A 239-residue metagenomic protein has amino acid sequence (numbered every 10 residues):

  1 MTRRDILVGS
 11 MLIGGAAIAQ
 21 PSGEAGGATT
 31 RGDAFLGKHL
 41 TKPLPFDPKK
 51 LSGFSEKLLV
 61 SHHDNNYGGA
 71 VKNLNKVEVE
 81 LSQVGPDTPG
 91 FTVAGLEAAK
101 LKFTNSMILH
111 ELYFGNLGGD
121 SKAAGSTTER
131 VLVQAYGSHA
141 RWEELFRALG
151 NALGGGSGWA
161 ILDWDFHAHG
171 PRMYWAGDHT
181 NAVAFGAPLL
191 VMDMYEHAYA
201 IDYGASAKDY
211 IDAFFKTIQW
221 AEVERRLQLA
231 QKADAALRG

Functional and structural regions predicted by a protein language model:
M1-G14: N-terminal secretory signal peptides and thylakoid transit peptides that target proteins across membranes
G14, A70-L81, E111, G115 (+5 more regions): A generic secondary-structure signal for well-formed alpha-helical elements
I18-G53: C-terminal segment of N-terminal export signals and the immediately downstream linker at the start of the mature
R31-K38, P43, D64-N65, K76-V84 (+2 more regions): All-alpha RGS (Regulator of G-protein Signaling) helical domain and cognate RGS-like helical scaffolds
L58-K72: Structured secondary-structure scaffolds
G68-G69, S106-F114, D193-I201: Histidine-centered catalytic micro-motifs
G150-A221: An amphipathic alpha-helical core segment
D209-G239: N-terminal targeting pre-sequences for secretion and organelle import
